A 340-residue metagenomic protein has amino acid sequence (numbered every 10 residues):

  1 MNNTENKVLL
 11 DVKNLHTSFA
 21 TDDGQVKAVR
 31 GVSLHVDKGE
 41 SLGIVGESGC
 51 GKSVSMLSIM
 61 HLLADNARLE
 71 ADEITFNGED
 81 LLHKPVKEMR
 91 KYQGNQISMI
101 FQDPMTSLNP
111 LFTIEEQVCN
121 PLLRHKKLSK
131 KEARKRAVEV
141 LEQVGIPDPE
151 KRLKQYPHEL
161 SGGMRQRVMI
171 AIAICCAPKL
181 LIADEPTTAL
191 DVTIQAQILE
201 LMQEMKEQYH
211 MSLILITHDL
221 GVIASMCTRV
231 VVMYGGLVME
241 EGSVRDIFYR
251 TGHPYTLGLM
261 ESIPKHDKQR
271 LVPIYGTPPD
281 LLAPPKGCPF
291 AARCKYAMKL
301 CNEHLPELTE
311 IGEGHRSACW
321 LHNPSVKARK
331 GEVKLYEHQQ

Functional and structural regions predicted by a protein language model:
H61, I182-P186, L190-Q269: P-loop NTP-binding/switch modules centered on Walker-like glycine-rich loops
L69-D80: Conserved ABC transporter NBD signature motif
E79-D80, K131-K151, M260: Conserved ABC ATPase "signature" region
L81-S98, R124, D246-T251, L281-P285: ABC ATPase NBD coupling module
C175-K179: A short, proline-enriched helix->beta-strand linker immediately N-terminal to the Walker B motif in ABC-type P-loop
S243-Q340: Charged, flexible cofactor/metal-binding loops and thiol motifs
